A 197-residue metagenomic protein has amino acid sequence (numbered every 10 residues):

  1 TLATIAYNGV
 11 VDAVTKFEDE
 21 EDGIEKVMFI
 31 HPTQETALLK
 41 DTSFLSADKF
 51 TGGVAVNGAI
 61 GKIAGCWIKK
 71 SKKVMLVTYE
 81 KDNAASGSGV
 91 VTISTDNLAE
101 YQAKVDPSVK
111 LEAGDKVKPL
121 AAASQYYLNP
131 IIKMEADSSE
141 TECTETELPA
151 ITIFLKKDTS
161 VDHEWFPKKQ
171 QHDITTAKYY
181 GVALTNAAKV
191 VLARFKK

Functional and structural regions predicted by a protein language model:
T1-C66: Extended, solvent-exposed, turn-rich assembly/linker loops in the middle of proteins
K40-K197: Sequence/fold signature of self-assembling virion shell proteins
